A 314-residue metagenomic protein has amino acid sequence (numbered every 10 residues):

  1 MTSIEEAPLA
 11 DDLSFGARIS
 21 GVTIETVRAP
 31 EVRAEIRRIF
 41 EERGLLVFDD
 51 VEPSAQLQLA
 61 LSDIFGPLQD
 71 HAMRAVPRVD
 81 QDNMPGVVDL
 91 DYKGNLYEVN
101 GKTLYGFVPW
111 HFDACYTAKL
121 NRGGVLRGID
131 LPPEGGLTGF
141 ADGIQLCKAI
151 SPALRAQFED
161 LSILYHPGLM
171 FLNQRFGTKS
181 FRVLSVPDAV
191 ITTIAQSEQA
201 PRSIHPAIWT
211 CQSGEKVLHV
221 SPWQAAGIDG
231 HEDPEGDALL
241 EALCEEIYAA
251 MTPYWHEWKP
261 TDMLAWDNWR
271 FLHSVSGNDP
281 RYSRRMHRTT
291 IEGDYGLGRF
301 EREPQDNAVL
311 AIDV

Functional and structural regions predicted by a protein language model:
T2-P260, W269-V314: Non-heme Fe(II) oxygenase catalytic core, chiefly the N-lobe of the double-stranded beta-helix
